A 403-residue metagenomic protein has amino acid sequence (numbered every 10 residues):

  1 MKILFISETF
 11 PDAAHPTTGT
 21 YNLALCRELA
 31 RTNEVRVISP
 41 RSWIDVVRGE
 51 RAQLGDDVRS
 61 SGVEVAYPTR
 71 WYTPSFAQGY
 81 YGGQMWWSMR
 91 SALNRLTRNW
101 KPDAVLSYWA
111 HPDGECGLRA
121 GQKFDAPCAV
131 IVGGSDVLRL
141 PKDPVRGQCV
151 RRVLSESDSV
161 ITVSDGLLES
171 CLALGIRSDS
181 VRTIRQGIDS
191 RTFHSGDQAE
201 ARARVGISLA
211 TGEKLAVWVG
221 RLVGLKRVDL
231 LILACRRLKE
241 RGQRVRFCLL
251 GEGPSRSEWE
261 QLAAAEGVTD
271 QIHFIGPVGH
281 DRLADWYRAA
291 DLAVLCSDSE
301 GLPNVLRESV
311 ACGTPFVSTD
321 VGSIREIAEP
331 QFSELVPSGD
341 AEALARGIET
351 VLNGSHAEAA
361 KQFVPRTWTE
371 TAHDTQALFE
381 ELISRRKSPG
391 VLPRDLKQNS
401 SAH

Functional and structural regions predicted by a protein language model:
M1-D57, G390, A402-H403: N-terminal subdomain of nucleotide-sugar transferases
L4, L209-K226, I232-C235: Conserved donor-binding/catalytic core segment of Leloir-type glycosyltransferases
R41, G166, G187: Carbohydrate-associated surface elements
G49-D56, H194-L209, H356-E358: A short helix/loop element that forms part of the nucleotide-sugar donor recognition site in Leloir-type
P277-V278, D285-A290: Short alpha-helical donor nucleotide-sugar binding micro-motif in glycosyltransferases
D298: Aromatic "clamp/platform" in nucleotide-sugar-dependent glycosyltransferases that forms part of the donor/acceptor
P315-S318: Short hydrophobic beta-strand element within catalytic cores of glycosyltransferases and related nucleotide-activated
P330, E334-A341, T350-N353: Conserved acidic donor-binding segment of nucleotide-sugar-dependent glycosyltransferases
